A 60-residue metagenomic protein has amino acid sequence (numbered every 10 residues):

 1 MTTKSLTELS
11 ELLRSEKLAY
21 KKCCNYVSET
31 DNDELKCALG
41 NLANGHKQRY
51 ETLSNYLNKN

Functional and structural regions predicted by a protein language model:
M1-N60: His/Met- and acidic-residue-enriched segments that coordinate or traffic transition-metal cofactors and support
